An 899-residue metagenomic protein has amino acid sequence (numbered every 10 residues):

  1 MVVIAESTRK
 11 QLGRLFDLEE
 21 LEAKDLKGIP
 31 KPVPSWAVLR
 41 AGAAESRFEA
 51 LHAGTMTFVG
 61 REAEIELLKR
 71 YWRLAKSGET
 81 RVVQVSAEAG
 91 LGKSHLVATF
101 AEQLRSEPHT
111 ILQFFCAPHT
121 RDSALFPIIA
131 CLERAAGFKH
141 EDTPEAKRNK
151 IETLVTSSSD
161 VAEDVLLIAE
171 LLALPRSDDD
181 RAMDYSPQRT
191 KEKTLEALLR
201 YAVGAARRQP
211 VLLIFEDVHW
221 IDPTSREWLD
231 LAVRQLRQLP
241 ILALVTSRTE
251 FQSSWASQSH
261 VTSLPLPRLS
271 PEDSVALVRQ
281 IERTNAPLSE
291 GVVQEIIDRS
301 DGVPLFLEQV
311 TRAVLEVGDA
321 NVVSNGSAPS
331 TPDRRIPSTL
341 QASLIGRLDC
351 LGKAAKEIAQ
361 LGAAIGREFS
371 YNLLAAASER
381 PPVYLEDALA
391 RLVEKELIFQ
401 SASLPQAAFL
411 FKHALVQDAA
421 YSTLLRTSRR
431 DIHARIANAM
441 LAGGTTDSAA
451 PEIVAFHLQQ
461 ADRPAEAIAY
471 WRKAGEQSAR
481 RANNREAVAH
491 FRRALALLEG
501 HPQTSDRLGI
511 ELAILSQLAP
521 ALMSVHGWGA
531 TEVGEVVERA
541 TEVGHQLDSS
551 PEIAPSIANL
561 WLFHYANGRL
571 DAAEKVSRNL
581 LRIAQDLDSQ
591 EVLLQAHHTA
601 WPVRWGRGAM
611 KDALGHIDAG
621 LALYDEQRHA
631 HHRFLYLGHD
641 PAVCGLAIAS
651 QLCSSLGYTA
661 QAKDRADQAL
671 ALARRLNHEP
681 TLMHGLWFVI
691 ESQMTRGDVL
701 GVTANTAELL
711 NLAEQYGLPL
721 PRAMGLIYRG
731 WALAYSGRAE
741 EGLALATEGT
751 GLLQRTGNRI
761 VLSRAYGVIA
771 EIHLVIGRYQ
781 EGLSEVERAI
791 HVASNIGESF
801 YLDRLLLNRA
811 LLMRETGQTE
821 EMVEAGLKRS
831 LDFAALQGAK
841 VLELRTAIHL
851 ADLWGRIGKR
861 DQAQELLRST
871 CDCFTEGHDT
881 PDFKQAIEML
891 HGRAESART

Functional and structural regions predicted by a protein language model:
M1-K24: A short beta-strand->alpha-helix segment at the C-terminal rim of the class III nucleotidyl cyclase catalytic domain
A5-S7, D25-V59, Q84-L91, H95-F100 (+9 more regions): Short secondary-structure boundary elements
T57-Y71: N-terminal pre-P-loop "Q-motif" helix
E88-D122, F126-A130, F138: P-loop NTPase Walker A phosphate-binding motif
R121-L212, P240, A256-S259, L264 (+6 more regions): Conserved Walker-type P-loop NTP-binding/catalytic site
V203-L242: Conserved Walker B catalytic segment
L231, P381-P382, F399-Q400, A419-L623 (+15 more regions): Inter-helical turn/loop elements of alpha-helical hairpins
L231-P265: Sensor-1/coupling segment of RecA-like P-loop NTPase cores
